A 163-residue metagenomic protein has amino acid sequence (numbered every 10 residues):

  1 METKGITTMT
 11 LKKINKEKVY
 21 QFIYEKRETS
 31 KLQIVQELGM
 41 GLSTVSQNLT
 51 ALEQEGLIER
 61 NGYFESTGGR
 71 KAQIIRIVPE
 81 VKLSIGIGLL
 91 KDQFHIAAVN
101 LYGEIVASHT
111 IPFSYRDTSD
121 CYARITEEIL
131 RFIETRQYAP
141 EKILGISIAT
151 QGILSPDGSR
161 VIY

Functional and structural regions predicted by a protein language model:
M1-Q36: Extreme N-terminal segment that seeds HTH/winged-HTH DNA-binding domains in transcriptional regulators
I6, N61-Q73: Short, Lys/Arg-rich nucleic-acid/phosphate-binding segment
M9, K13, E17, L42-S46 (+1 more regions): Electropositive phosphate-/nucleotide-binding environments in soluble metabolic enzymes
R27-R60: N-terminal helix-turn-helix
G69-S108: Gly/Thr-rich phosphate-binding beta-strand-loop-beta motif of the actin/hexokinase/Hsp70
A107-Y138: N-terminal phosphate-binding loop and adjacent alpha-helix
Y138-Y163: Short beta-strand-loop/turn "lid" adjacent to the catalytic site in phosphate-handling enzymes
